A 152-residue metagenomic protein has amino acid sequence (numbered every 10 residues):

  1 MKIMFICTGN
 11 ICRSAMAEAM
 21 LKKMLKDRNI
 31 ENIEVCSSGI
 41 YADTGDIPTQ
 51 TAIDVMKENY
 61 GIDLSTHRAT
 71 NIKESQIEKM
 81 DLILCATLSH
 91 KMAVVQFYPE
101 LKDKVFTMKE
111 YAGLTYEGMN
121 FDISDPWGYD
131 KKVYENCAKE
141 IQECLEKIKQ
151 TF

Functional and structural regions predicted by a protein language model:
M1-M80, Q150-T151: Conserved active-site segments centered on acidic
S14, T87-L88: Helix N-cap/beta->alpha junction signal
L82, L88-F152: Phosphate-binding/catalytic loops
